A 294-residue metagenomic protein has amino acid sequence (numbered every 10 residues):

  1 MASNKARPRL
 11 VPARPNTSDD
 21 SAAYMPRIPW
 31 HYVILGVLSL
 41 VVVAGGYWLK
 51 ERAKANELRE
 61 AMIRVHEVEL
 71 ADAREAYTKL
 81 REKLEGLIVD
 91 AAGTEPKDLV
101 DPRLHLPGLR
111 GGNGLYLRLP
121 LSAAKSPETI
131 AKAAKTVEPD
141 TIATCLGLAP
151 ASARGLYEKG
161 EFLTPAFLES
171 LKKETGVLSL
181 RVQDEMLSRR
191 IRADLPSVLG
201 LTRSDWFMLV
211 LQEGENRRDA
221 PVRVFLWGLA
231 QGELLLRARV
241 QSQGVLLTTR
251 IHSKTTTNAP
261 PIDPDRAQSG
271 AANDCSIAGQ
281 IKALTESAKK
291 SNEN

Functional and structural regions predicted by a protein language model:
M1-S18: N-terminal intrinsically disordered, acidic low-complexity segments at the extreme N-terminus
S18-W30: Short, Lys/Arg-rich cytosolic juxtamembrane segment immediately N-terminal
H31-Y47: Hydrophobic membrane-insertion alpha-helices, especially the h-region of bacterial N-terminal signal peptides
K50-E174: A structural "domain/chain start" motif
G176-R181, E185-Q231: Surface-exposed short loop/turn segments
G232-K290: Short secondary-structure boundary motifs at beta->alpha junctions and helix caps
